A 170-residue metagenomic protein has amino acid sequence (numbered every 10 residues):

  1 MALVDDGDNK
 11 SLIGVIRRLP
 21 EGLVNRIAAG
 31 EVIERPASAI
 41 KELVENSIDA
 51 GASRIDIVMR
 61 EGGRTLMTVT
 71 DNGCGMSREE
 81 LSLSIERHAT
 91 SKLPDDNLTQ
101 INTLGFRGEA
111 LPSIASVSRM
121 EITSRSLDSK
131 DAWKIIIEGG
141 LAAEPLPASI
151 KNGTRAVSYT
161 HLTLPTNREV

Functional and structural regions predicted by a protein language model:
M1-Y159: GHKL (Bergerat-fold) ATPase N-terminal catalytic module, capturing the glycine-rich phosphate-binding loop and acidic
T160-T166: Conserved small/polar residues in nucleotide/adenosyl-binding loops
